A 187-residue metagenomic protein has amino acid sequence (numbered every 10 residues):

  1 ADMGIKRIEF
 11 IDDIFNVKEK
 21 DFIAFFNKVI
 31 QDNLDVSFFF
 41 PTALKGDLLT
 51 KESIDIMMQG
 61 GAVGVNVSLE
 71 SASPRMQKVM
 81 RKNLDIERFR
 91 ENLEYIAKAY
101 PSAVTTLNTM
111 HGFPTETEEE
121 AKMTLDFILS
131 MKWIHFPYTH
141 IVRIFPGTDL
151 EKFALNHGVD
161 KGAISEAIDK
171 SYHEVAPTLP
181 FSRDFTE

Functional and structural regions predicted by a protein language model:
A1-T106, H111-F113: Conserved SAM/AdoMet-binding glycine-rich loop
V104, E119-E187: C-terminal accessory regions of radical SAM enzymes
